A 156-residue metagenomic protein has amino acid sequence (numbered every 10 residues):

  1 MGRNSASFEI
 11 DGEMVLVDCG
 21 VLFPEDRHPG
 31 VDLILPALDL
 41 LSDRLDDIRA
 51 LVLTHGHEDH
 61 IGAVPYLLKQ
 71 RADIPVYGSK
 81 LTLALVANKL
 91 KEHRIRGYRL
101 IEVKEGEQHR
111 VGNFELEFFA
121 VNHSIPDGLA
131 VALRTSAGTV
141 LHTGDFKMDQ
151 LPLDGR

Functional and structural regions predicted by a protein language model:
M1-V52, H57-R156: His/Asp/Glu-rich metal-coordinating catalytic cores of metallo-dependent phosphodiesterases/hydrolases acting on
